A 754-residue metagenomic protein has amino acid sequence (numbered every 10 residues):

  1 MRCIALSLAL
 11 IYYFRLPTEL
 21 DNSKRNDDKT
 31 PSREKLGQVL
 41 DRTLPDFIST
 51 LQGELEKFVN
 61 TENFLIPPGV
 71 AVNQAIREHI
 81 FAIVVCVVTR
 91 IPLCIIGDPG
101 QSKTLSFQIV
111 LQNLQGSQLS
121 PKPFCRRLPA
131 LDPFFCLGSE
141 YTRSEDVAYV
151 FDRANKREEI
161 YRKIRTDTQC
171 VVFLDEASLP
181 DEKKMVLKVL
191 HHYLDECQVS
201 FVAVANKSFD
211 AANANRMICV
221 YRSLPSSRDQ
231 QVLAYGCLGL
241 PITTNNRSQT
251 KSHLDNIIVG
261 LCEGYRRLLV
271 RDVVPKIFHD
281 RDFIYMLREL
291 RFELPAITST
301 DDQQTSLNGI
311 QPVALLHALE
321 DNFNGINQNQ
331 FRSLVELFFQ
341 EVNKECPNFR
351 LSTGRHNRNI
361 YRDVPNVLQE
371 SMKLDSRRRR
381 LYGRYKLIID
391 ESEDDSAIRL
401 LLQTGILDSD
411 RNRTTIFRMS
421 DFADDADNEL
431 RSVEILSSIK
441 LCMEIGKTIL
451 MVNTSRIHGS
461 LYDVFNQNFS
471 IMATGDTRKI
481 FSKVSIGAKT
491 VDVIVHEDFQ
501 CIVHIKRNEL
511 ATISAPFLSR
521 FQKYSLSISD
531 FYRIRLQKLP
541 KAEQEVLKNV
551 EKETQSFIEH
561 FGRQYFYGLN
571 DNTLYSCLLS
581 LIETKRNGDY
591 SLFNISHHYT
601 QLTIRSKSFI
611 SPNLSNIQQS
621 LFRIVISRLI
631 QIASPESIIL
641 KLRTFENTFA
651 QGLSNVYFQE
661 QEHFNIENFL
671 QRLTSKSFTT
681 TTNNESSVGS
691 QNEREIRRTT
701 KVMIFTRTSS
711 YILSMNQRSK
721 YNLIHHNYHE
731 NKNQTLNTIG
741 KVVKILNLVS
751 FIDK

Functional and structural regions predicted by a protein language model:
M1-K754: Conformational switch/transducer regions in large eukaryotic molecular machines and scaffolds
